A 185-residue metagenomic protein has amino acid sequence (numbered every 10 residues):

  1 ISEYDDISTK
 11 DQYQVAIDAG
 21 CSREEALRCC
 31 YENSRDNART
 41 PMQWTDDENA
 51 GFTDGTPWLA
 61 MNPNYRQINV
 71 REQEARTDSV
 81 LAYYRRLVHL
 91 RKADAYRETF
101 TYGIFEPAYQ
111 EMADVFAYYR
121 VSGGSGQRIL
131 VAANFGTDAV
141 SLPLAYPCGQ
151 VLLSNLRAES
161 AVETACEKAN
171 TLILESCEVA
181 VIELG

Functional and structural regions predicted by a protein language model:
I1-I129, F135-A139: Loop/helix patches that line or flank the sugar-binding groove of alpha-linked glycan CAZymes
N49-A50, A158-A161, V179: A short acidic, often aromatic-flanked loop/helix-cap motif at beta-alpha or helix-coil junctions that lines enzyme
S122-G123, L156-R157, G185: Short, flexible beta-strand-to-coil junctions
G124-Q127, A158-V162: Short, surface-exposed beta-strand/loop "edge" segments at domain boundaries and coil↔beta transitions
L130-A133, L152-S154: Conserved active-site loop/cleft motifs that coordinate metal ions or position small ligands
A133-N134, C177: Active-site beta-strand/loop signature of hydrolases that rely on acidic residues for catalysis
A139-A158: Beta-strand-rich binding/interaction modules
T164-G185: C-terminal beta-strand-rich structural cap/linker in extracellular carbohydrate-active enzymes
